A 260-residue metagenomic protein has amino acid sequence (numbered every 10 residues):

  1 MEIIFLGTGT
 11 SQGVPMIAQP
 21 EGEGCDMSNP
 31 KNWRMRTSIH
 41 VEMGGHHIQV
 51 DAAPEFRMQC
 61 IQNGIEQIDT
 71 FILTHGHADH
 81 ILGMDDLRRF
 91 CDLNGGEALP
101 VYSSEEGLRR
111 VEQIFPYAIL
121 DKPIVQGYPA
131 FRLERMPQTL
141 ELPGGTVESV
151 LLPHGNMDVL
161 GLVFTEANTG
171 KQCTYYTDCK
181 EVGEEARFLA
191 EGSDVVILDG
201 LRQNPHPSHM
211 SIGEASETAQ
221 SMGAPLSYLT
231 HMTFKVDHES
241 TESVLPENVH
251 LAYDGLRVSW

Functional and structural regions predicted by a protein language model:
M1-N63, D158-T177, V195: Conserved beta-strand hairpin/beta-sheet module of binuclear metal-dependent hydrolase folds, prominently
I17-D26, Y117, L142-V147, L198: Short Pro/Gly-enriched beta-strand edge/turn motifs at strand-loop
G45-S103, D194: Active-site metal-binding motif and surrounding structural segment of the metallo-beta-lactamase
Q49-A53, D69-H77, S103-S104, C173-T177 (+3 more regions): Active-site neighborhood of phospho(di)ester-bond hydrolases with catalytic His/Asp-centered motifs
A53-F56, L152-M157, T177-V182, T233-K235: Short beta->alpha connector loops
L87-P100, D158-L160, E166, S208-M232: P-loop/Walker A phosphate-binding loop and immediately adjacent motor/lid segment at beta-alpha junctions
S103-D158: Metallo-beta-lactamase
K180-W260: Cap/insert and terminal regions of metallo-dependent hydrolase folds
